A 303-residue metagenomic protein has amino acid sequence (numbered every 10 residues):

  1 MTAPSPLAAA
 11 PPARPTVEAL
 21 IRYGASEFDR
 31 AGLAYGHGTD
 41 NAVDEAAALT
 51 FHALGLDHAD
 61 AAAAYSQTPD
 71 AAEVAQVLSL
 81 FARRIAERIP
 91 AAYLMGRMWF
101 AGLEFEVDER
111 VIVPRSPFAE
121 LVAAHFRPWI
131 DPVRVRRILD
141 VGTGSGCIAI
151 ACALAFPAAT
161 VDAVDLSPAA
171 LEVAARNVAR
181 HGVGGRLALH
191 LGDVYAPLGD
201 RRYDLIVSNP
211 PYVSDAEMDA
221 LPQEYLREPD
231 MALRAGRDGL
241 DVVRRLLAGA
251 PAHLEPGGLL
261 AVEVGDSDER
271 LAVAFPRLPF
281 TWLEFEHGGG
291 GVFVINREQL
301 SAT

Functional and structural regions predicted by a protein language model:
T2-A101: N-terminal auxiliary segments of SAM/dcSAM-dependent transferases
R14, V43, D70-A71, I112-R115 (+2 more regions): Short, solvent-exposed loop/helix junctions and linker helices that flank or host conserved functional motifs
I21, A46-A47, V77-L78, S145 (+4 more regions): A general structural signal for well-ordered alpha-helical segments in protein cores
A31-G36, H125-V133, G182, L254: Alpha-helix termini
A63-Y65, P69, E73-A158, L166-V173 (+1 more regions): SAM-dependent Rossmann-like transferase core, predominantly class I methyltransferases with a strong bias toward
L121-A124, A158-T160, V164-T303: S-adenosylmethionine
